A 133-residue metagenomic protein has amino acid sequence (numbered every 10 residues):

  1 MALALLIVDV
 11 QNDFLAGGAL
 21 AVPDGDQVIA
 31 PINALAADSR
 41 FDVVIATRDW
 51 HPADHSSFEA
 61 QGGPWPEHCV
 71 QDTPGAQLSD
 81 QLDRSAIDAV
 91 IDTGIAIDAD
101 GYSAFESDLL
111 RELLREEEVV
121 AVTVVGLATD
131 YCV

Functional and structural regions predicted by a protein language model:
M1-A96, E116, V120: Active-site acidic carboxylates
V28, G75, E106-L110, V133: Amphipathic coiled-coil/heptad-repeat helices and related helical stalk/stem segments that mediate oligomerization
D54, D98-G101, Y131-V133: Short, well-ordered, mixed-charge alpha-helical segments that flank or form enzyme active sites
D98-E116: Alpha-helical scaffold elements lining the catalytic groove of polysaccharide deacetylases
V119-C132: Glycine-rich anion-binding loop/nest that anchors nucleotide
